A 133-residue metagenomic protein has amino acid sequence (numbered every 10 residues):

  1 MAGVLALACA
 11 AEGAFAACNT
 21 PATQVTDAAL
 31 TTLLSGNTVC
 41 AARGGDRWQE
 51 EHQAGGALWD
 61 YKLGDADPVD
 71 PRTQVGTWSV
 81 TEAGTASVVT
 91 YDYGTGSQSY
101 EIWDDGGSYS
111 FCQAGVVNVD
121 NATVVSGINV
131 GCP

Functional and structural regions predicted by a protein language model:
A2-A10: Bacterial N-terminal signal peptides
G13-V75, T81-P133: Lipid interaction determinants
